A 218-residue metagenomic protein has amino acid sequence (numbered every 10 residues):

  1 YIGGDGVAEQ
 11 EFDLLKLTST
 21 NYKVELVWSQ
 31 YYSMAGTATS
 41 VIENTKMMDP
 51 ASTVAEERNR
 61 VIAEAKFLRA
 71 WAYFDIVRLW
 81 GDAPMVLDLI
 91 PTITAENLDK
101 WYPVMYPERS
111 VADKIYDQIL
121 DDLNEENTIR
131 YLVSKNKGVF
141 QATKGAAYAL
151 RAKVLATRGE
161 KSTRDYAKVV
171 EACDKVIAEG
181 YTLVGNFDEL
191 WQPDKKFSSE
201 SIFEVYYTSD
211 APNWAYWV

Functional and structural regions predicted by a protein language model:
Y1-D5, A83, L87, Y116 (+2 more regions): An aromatic- and glycine-enriched ligand-binding surface/loop that stacks and positions planar moieties
G3-W80, M105-I115, D122-V139: Conserved, well-structured interaction surfaces
V7-L14, T92-D99, K144-A147: Short hydrophobic/aromatic-rich motifs at helix boundaries and adjacent loops
T20-K23, P50, M85-L87, P91-E96 (+2 more regions): Residues in flexible loops and secondary-structure boundaries
A38, E96-Y106, G180-F187: Short secondary-structure transition/capping segments
D82-D113, D117, T163-A167: Short coil/linker segments at helix-helix boundaries
